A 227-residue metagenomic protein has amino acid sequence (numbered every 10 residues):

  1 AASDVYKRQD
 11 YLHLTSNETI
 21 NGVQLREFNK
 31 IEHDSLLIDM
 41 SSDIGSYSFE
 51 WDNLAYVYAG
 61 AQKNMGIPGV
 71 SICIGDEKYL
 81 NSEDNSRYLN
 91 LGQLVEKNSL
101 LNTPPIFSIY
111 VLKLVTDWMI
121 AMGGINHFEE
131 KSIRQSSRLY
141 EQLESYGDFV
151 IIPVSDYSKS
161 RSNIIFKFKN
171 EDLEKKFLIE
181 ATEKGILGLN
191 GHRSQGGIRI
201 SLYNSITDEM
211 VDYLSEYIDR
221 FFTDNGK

Functional and structural regions predicted by a protein language model:
A1-Y6: Short, small-residue-biased leader/transition segments that mark boundaries at the very start of proteins
Y11-T15, L37, Y58, I72-I74: Structural motif
V23-D52: Catalytic PLP-binding core of fold-type I/II PLP enzymes
A61-Y140: Active-site C-terminal subdomain of aminotransferase-like
F149-P153, G185-G191: A short linear hydrophobic-aromatic micro-motif
V150-E180: Conserved PLP-binding catalytic core of the aspartate aminotransferase-like
K176-E183, Y213-D219: Short amphipathic alpha-helices in soluble, non-transmembrane regions that often serve as interface/regulatory elements
H192, G196-K227: PLP-dependent enzyme catalytic core of the Aspartate aminotransferase-like
